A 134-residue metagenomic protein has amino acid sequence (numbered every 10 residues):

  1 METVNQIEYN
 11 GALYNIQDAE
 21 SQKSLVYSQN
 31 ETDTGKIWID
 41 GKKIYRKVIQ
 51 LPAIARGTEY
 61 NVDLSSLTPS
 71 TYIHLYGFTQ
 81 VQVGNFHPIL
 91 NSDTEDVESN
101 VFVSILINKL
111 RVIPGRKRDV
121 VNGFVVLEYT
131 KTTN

Functional and structural regions predicted by a protein language model:
T3, L13, Q22-P69, V121-N134: Extracellular receptor-binding modules and their adjoining Ser/Thr/Gly/Asp/Asn-rich linkers
L13-D18, I73: C-terminal intramolecular chaperone/autoprocessing and neck/assembly modules of extracellular spikes and adhesins
Y27-Q29, Y72-L75, S99-V103: Generic structural motif
S70-N85: Change to "...patches in solvent-exposed regions of secreted, membrane-anchored, or virion-exposed structural
H87-S92: Short, surface-exposed beta-strand/strand-loop-strand elements in extracellular ectodomains
D93-N134: Surface-exposed interaction regions enriched in Ser/Thr/Asp/Glu that occur as long low-complexity tracts or repetitive
